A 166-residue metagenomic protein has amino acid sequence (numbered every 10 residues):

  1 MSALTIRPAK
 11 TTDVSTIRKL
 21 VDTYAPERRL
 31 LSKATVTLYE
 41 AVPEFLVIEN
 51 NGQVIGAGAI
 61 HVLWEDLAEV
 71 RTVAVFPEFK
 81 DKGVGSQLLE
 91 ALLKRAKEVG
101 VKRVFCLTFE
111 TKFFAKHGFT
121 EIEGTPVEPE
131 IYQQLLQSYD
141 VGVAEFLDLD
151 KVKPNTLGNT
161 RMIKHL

Functional and structural regions predicted by a protein language model:
M1-S32, E49, G158-L166: Short amphipathic alpha-helix that is part of the acyltransferase structural core
D13, D66, F109-E110: A generic "binding-loop/recognition-motif" signal
Y24, I122-G124, D140: Short, hinge-like loop/turn segments at secondary-structure boundaries
S32-F45, N50, G56-L67, R71-V75: A conserved beta-strand-loop-helix scaffold within acyl/acetyltransferase catalytic domains
V73-K80, F109: A short, internal acetyl-CoA/4′-phosphopantetheine-binding micro-motif in the GNAT/acyltransferase core
D81-K94, F105-C106: Conserved acetyl-CoA-binding loop-helix of GNAT-fold acetyltransferases
E98, K102, T108-L136: Conserved active-site alpha-helix within GNAT-family acetyltransferase domains
V127-L166: C-terminal "cap" of GNAT-fold acetyltransferases
